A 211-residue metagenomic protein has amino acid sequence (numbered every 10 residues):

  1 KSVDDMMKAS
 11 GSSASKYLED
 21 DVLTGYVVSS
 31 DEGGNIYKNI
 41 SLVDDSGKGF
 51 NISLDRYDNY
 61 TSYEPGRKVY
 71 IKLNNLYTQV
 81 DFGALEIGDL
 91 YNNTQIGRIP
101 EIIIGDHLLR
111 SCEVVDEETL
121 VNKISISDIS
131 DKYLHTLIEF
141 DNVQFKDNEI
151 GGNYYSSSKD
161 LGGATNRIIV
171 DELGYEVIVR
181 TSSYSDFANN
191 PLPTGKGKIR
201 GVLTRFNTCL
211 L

Functional and structural regions predicted by a protein language model:
K1-L211: OB-fold nucleic-acid-binding modules
